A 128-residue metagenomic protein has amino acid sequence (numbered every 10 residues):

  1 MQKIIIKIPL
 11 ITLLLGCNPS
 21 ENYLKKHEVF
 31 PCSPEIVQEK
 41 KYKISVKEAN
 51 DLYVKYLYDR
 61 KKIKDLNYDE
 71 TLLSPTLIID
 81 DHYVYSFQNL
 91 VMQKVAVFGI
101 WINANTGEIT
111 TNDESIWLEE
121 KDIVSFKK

Functional and structural regions predicted by a protein language model:
Q2-I11: Sec-dependent signal peptide recognition, specifically the positively charged N-region followed immediately by
T12, L24, V29-P31, I36 (+3 more regions): Compositionally biased, low-complexity repeat tracts
L15-G16: C-terminal motif of bacterial Sec signal peptides marking the signal peptidase cleavage site
S20-L73, I123-K128: Short, non-transmembrane alpha-helical segments in secretory-pathway proteins
K64-E114: Exposed beta-strand-loop-beta-strand "reactive/processing" segments of non-cytosolic proteins
T106-K128: C-terminal partner/receptor-binding element of secreted or periplasmic proteins
